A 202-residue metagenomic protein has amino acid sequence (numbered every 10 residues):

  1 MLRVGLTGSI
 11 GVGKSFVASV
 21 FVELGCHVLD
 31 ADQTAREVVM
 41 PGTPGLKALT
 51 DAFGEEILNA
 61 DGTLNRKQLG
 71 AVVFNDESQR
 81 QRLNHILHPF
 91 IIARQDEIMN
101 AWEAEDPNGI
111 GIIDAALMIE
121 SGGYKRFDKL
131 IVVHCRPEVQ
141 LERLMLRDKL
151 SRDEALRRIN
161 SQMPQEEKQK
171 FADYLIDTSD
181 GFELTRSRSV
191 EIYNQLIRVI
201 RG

Functional and structural regions predicted by a protein language model:
L6: Hydrophobic anchor at the beta1->P-loop junction of P-loop NTPases
I10: The conserved Walker
S15: Walker A/P-loop
C26-V39: Short beta-strand-centered segment that lines the nucleotide-binding/catalytic pocket of NTP-utilizing
R36-G109: ATP-dependent small-molecule kinase phosphotransfer cores that center on conserved nucleotide phosphate-binding segments
D96-P107, G111-R147: ATP-dependent NMP and nucleoside kinases share a basic, alpha-helical "lid"
K125-R126, L146, L150-I197, G202: Small-molecule kinase domains that catalyze NTP-dependent phosphoryl transfer to phosphate-bearing small molecules
